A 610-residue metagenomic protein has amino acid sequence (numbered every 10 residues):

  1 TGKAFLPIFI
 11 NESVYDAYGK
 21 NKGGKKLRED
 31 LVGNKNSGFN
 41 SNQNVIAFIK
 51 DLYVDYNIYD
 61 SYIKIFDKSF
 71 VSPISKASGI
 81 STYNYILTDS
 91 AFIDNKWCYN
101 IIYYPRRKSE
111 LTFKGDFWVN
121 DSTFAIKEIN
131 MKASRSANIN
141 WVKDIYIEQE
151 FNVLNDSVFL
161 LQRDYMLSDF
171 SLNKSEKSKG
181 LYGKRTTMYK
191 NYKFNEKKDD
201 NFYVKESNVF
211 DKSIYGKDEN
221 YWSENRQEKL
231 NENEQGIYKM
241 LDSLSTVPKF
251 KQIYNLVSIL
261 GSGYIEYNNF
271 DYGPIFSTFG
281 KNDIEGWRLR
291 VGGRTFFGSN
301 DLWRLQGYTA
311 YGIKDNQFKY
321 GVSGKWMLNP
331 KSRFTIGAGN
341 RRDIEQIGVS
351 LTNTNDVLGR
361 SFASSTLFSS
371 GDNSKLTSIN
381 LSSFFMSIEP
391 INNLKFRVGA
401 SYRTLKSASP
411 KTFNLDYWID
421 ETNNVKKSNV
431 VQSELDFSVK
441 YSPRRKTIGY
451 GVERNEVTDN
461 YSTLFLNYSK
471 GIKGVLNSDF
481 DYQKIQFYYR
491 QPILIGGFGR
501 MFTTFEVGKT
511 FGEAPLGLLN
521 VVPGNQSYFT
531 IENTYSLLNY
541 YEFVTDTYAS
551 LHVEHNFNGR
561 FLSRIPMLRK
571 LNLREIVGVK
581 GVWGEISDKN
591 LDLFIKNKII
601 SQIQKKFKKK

Functional and structural regions predicted by a protein language model:
T1-C98, Y104-T112, N173-G273, S277-G280 (+6 more regions): Structured extracytoplasmic
D94-I102, I126-N130, V158-R163, D301-R304 (+2 more regions): Short, hydrophobic/aromatic-rich segments at coil-to-beta transitions
G115-F117, D121, Y146-D156: Extended lipid/amphipathic-ligand handling interfaces
W141, D283-E285, K314-N316, S374-S378 (+4 more regions): Short sequence motifs at beta-strands and strand-loop junctions characteristic of Gram-negative outer-membrane
V142, S168-L181, M327-I388, A408 (+4 more regions): Outer-membrane beta-barrel translocator/channel fold
N152, R294-F296, S323-M327, K375 (+6 more regions): Transmembrane beta-barrel domains of outer membrane proteins
V158, W303, Y308-K331, Y461-K610: C-terminal transmembrane beta-barrel domains of outer membrane proteins
K281-D283, R294, L367-S407, I448-V457 (+2 more regions): Outer-membrane beta-barrel transmembrane strands
